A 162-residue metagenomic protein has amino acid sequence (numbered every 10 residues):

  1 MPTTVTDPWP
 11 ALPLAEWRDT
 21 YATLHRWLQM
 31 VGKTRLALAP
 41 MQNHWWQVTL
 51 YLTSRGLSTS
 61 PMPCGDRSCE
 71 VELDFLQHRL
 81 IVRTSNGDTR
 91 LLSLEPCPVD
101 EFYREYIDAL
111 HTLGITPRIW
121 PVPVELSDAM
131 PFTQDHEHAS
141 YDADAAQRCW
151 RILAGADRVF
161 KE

Functional and structural regions predicted by a protein language model:
M1-V82, T89: An N-terminus-focused feature that recognizes amino-terminal "leader" regions
A15-A22, E101, D144-Q147, R151: Alpha-helix boundary/N-cap detector
M30, E105, T112, G155-R158: Charged, amphipathic alpha-helical oligomerization/scaffolding segments
L36-A39, G114, R118, K161: Residue-level signal for secondary-structure boundary elements
T89-Q147: Long, hydrophobic, well-ordered secondary-structure blocks that form the structural core and pocket-lining surfaces
D142, A146-E162: Gly/Pro-rich turn-and-neighbor structural signature
